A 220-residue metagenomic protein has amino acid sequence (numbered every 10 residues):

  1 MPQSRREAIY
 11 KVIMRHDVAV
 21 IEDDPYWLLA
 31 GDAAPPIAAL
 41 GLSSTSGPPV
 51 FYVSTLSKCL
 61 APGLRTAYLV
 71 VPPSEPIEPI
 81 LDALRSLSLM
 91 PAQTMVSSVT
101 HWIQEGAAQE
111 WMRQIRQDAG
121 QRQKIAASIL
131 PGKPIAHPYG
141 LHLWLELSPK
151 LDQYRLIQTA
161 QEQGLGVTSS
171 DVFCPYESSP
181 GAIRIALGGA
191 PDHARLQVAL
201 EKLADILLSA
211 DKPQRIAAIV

Functional and structural regions predicted by a protein language model:
M1-V220: PLP-dependent class I/II
